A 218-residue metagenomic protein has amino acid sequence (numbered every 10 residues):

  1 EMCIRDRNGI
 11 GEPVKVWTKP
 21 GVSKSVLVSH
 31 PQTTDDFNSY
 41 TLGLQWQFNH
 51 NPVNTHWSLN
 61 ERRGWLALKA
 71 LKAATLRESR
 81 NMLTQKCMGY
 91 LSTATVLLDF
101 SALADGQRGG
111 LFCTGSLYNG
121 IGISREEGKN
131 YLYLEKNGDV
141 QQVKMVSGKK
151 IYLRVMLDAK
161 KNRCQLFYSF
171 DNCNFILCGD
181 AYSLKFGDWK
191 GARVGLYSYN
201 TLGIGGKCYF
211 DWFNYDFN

Functional and structural regions predicted by a protein language model:
M2-I4: Short, small-residue-biased leader/transition segments that mark boundaries at the very start of proteins
G9-F48: Extracellular carbohydrate-recognition regions
F37, V96, Y152-G179, F213: Carbohydrate-binding surfaces in secreted/extracellular proteins
S58-L76, N130-L134: Short carbohydrate-recognition loop motifs
A73-K129: Secretory/extracellular carbohydrate-interaction modules and structurally similar beta-sandwich "look-alikes"
E135-Y152: Short, aromatic/His-centered strand-loop micro-motif at the edge of beta-sheets
F175-G205: Flexible glycan-contacting loops in extracellular carbohydrate-active proteins
G205-N218: Exposed low-complexity, polar/acidic, P/S/T/G-rich flexible segments that act as propeptides, protease-susceptible
